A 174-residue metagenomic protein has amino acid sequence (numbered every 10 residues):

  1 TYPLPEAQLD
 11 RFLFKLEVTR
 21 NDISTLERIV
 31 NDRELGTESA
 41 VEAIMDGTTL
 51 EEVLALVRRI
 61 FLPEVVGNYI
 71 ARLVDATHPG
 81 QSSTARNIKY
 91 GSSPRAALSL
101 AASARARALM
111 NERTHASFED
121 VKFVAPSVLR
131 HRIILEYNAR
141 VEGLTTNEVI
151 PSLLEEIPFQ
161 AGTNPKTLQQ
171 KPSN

Functional and structural regions predicted by a protein language model:
T1-D10, E27-V30: Short regulatory helix/loop adjacent to the ATP-binding pocket of P-loop NTPases
L4-E6, E42, L62, K89 (+1 more regions): Replace "in large, NTP-powered and nucleic-acid-processing enzymes" with "in large, NTP-powered factors and other
A7, N21, L144: Short beta-to-alpha loop/turn elements within the nucleotide-binding domains of ABC transporters
L9-F14, L129-H131: Short glycine-/polar-rich loops that comprise or flank the Walker A/P-loop and associated switch/sensor motifs
K15-T84, M110-T114, F118, A139 (+1 more regions): Conserved C-terminal "switch" segment of AAA+ ATPases
P79-N174: C-terminal engagement/docking regions of AAA+ P-loop ATPases
